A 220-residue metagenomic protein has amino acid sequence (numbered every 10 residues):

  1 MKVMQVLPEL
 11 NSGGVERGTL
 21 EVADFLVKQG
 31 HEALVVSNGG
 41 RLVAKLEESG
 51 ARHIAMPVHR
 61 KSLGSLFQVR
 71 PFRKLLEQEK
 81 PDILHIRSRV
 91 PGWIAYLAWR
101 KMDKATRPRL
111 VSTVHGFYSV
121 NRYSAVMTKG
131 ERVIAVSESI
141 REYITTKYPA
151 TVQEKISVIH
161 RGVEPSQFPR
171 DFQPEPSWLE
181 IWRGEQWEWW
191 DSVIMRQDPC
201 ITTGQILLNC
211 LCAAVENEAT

Functional and structural regions predicted by a protein language model:
M4, E175-P199, Q205-E216: Conserved donor-binding/catalytic core segment of Leloir-type glycosyltransferases
Q5-F67, K155, E218: N-terminal strand-loop element at the rim of the active site of nucleotide-sugar-dependent glycosyltransferases
V15-G18, N38, I86-R87, A135-S137 (+3 more regions): Replace "coordinates the UDP/GDP/TDP-sugar" with "coordinates nucleotide-activated sugar donors
S49, H59-I83, W93-K101, A125: An amphipathic, basic-hydrophobic alpha-helix
I54, E131-R170: Donor nucleotide-sugar binding/catalytic pocket of nucleotide-sugar-dependent glycosyltransferases
K61-F67, E142-T146, H160-E180, Q197: Acidic anion/phosphate-binding donor-loop and adjacent secondary structure in glycosyltransferase catalytic cores
I86-G92, V114: Short His-centered aromatic/hydrophobic patch
K104-E138, A150-T151: A conserved, positively charged/aromatic
